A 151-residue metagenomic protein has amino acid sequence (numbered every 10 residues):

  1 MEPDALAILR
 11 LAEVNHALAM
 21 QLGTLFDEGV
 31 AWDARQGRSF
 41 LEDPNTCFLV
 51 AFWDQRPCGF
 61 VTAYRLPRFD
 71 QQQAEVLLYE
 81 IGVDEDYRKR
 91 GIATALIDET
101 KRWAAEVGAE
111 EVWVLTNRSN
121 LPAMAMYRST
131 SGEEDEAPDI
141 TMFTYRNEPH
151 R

Functional and structural regions predicted by a protein language model:
M1-W32: Short amphipathic alpha-helix that is part of the acyltransferase structural core
D27-V50: Active-site rim helix/loop that mediates acceptor-substrate recognition in acyltransferases
V50, R56-R65, L77, G82: Conserved beta-strand in the GNAT
L66, D84, N117: Residue-level recognition of the GNAT/N-acetyltransferase active site
P67-L78, R88, D135-A137: A conserved beta-turn-beta hairpin within the catalytic core of GNAT-like acetyltransferases that forms part
L78, V112-T116: Conserved hydrophobic beta-strand within the GNAT/NAT acetyltransferase core sheet that lines the active-site cleft
Y87, G91-E99: Conserved acetyl-CoA pyrophosphate-binding loop and the N-cap/start of the following alpha-helix in GNAT-like
T94, E106, E110, R118-D139 (+1 more regions): Conserved active-site alpha-helix within GNAT-family acetyltransferase domains
